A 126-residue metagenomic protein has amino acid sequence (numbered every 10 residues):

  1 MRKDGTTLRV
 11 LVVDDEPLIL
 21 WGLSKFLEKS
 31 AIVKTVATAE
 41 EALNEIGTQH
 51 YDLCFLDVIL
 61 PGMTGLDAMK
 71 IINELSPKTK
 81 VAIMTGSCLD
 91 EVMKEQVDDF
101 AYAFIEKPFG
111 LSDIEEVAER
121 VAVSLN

Functional and structural regions predicted by a protein language model:
M1-R9, S112-N126: Non-catalytic signal-transmission and effector/linker regions of two-component phosphorelay proteins
P17-K34: Two-component/phosphorelay signaling modules centered on CheY-like receiver
T38-E41, T64-D67: Acidic catalytic/metal-coordinating carboxylates
H50-F55, L60: Active-site beta3 strand of CheY-like receiver
P61-T64, L89: The feature encodes the CheY-like receiver
L66-K78: Short amphipathic alpha-helix used as the core "switch/output" element in two-component signaling
M84-G86: Hydrophobic/aromatic residues positioned on beta-strands within the core alpha/beta folds
K107: A Lys-centered signature of the CheY-like receiver
